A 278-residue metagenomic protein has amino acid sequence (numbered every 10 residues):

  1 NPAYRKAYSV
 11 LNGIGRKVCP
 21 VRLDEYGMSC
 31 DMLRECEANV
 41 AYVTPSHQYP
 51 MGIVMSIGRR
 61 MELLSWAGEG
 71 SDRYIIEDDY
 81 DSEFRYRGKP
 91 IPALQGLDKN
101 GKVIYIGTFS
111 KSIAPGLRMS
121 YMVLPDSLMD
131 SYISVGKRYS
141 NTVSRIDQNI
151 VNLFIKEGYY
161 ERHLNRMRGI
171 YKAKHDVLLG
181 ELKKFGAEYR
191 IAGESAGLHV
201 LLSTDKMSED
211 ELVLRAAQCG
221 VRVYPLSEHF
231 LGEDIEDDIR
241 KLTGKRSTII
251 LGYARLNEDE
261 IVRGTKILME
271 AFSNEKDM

Functional and structural regions predicted by a protein language model:
N1-S71, E83, K89-L97, Y171 (+1 more regions): Conserved core of the PLP fold type I
K99-G169: Conserved core segment of the aminotransferase class I/II
V123, L201-S203, G252-A254: Short hydrophobic/aromatic beta-strand micro-patches that form the beta-sheet surface supporting nucleotide- or nucleic
N152, G169-L179, Y189-S203, L212-A217: Conserved glycine-rich beta-strand-loop-beta hairpin in the small C-terminal domain of fold type I
M207-V213, D259-R263: Short, conserved charged micro-motifs
A217-I250: Conserved PLP cofactor-binding pocket of PLP-dependent enzymes
D238-M278: PLP-dependent enzyme catalytic core of the Aspartate aminotransferase-like
